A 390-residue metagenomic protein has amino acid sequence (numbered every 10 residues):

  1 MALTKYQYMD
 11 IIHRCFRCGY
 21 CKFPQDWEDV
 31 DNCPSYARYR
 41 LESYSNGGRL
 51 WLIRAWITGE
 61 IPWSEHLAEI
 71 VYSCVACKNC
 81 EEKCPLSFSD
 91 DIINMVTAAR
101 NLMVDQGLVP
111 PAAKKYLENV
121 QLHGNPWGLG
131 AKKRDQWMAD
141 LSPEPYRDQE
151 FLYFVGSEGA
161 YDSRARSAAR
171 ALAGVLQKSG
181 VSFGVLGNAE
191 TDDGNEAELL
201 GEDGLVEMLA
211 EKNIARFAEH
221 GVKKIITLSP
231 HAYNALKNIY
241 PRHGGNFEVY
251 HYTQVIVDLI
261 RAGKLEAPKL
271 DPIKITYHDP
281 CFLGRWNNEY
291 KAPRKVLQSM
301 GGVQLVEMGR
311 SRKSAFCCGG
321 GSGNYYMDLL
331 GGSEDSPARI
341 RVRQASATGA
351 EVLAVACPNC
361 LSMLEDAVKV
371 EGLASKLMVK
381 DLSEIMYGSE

Functional and structural regions predicted by a protein language model:
M1-C74: Ferredoxin-type iron-sulfur electron-transfer modules and their immediate structural context
A2, Y6, L50-L228, A232-Y240: Iron-sulfur-cluster electron-transfer modules
C15-Q25, C33, C74-C80, C84 (+4 more regions): Short cysteine clusters
C21-W27, N32, Y39, C80-L86 (+5 more regions): Secreted/processed peptides and extracellular or luminal domains of membrane proteins
N32-Y39, L50-W51, I92-V104, S333-I340: Short cysteine/histidine-rich metal-coordination sites, predominantly Zn2+-binding motifs
S87-S89, G159-E248, F282-Q298, Q304-E390: Cofactor-cradling patches in redox/metallo enzymes
Y250-V255, R261, L265-N287, S299-G302: Catalytic cores of enzyme domains
